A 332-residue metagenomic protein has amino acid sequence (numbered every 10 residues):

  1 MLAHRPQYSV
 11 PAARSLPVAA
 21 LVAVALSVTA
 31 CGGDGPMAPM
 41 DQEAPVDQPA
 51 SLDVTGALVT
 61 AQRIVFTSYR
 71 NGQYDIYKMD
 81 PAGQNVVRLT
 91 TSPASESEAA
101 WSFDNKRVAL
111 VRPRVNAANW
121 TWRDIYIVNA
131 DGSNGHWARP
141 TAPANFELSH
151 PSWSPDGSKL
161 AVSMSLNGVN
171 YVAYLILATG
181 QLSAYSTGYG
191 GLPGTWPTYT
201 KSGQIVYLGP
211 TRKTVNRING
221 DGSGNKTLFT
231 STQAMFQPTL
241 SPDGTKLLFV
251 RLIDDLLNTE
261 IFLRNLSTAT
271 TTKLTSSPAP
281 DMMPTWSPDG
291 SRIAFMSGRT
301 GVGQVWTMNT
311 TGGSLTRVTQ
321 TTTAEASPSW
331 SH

Functional and structural regions predicted by a protein language model:
M1-A13: N-terminal secretory signal peptides that target proteins for export/translocation
V10-A23: Sec-dependent N-terminal signal peptides
S27-A30: C-terminal motif of bacterial Sec signal peptides marking the signal peptidase cleavage site
G35-H332: Sequence signature of WD/YWTD-type beta-propeller architectures
